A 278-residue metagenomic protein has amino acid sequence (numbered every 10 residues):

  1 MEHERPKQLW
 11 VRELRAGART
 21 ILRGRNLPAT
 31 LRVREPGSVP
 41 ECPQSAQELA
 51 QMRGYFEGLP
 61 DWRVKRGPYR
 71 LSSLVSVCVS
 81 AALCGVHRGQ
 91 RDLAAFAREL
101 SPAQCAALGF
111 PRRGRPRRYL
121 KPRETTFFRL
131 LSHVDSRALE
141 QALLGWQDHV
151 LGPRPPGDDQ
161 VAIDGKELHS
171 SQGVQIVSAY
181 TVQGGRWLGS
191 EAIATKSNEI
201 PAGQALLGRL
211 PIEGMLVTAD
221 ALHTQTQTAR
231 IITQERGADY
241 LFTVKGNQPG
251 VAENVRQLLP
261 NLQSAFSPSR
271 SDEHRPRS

Functional and structural regions predicted by a protein language model:
M1-A162, S178-S190, Q204: Dynamic "connector" segments at or just before major functional cores
E4-R5, K245-S278: An anionic, glycine-rich sequence signature occurring as long contiguous blocks
Q160, L216, D239: Hydrophobic "anchor" residues on beta-strands that sit immediately upstream of conserved functional sites
K166-S171, L222-T226: Short acidic, Gly/Ser-rich segments with clustered Asp/Glu that frequently serve as metal-coordination loops in enzyme
S171-M215: Electropositive, glycine- and tryptophan-enriched low-complexity nucleic-acid-binding patches
I200, Q225-A229: Short, well-ordered alpha-helical microsegments
T218-T226, V244-G250: Acidic, metal-coordinating catalytic cores used for nucleic-acid/nucleotide bond scission and strand-transfer chemistry
R230-G237: Short, surface-exposed basic-aromatic patches at helix termini and helix-loop junctions that form
